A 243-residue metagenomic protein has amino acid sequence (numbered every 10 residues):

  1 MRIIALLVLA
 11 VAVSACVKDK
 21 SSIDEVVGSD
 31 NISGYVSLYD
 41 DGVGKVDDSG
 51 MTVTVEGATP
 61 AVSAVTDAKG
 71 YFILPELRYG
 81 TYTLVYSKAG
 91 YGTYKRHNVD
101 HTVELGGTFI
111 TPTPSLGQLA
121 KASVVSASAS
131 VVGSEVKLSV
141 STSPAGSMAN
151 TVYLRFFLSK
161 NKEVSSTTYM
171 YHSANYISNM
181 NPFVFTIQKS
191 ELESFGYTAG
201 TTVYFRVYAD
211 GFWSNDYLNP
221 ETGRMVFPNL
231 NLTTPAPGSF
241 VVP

Functional and structural regions predicted by a protein language model:
M1-D40: Bacterial Sec-dependent N-terminal signal peptides
S22, T102-S126, S239-P243: Extracellular beta-sheet/turn segments enriched in Thr/Pro/Gly and aliphatic residues
D30-I32, Y39-A58, A149-V152: Short, ordered, surface-exposed loop/turn motifs in non-cytosolic proteins
V43-S49, A145-Y169: Solvent-exposed loop/turn segments flanking beta-strands in beta-repeat/beta-sandwich domains
A58-Y71: Short, acidic Ser/Thr/Gly-rich low-complexity loop/linker segments typical of extracellular and cell-surface proteins
G70, G80-R96, Y208: A short, solvent-exposed beta-strand micro-motif common in secreted/extracellular proteins
A89-T113, W213-L232: Structured interaction patches on ligand/partner-binding surfaces of diverse proteins
L192-N219: Beta-strand-rich modules
